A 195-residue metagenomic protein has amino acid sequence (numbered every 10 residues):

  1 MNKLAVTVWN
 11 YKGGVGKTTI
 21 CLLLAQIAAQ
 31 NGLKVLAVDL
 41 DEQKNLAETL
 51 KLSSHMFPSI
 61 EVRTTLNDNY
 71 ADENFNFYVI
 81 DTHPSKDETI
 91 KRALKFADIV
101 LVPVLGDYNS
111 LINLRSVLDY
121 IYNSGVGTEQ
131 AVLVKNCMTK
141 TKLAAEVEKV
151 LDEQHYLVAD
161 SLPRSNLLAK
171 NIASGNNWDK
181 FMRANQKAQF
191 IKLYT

Functional and structural regions predicted by a protein language model:
M1-A5, Y194-T195: Acidic-aromatic/histidine active-site loop/patch
A5-V15, L22, Q26-I80, P84-K91 (+2 more regions): P-loop/Walker-type NTP enzyme "switch/lid" segment
K34-V35, Y78, V100, T128-A131 (+1 more regions): Hydrophobic anchor at the start of a short beta-strand that flanks the dinucleotide cofactor-binding loop
V38, D81, L101-L105, A131-N136: Conserved beta-strand segments of the P-loop GTPase G domain that flank and frequently precede/overlap
T89-Y108: Inter-motif core of Ras-like GTPase G domains
I112-T128: Conserved C-terminal guanine-recognition region of P-loop GTPase G domains, centered on the G4
C137-D179: Beta-strand-loop-alpha "switch" segments that mediate conformational coupling across diverse proteins
G175-T195: NTP-binding/hydrolysis catalytic cores, primarily Walker-type P-loop NTPases
